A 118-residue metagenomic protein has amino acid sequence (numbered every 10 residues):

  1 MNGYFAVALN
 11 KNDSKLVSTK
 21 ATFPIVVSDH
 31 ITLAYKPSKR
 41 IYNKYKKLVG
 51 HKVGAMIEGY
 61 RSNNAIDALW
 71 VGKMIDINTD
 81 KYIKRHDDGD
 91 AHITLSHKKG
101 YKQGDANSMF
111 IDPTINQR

Functional and structural regions predicted by a protein language model:
M1-R118: Histidine-dependent nucleotide/RNA phosphoesterase domain, centered on the 2H-phosphoesterase fold with its duplicated
